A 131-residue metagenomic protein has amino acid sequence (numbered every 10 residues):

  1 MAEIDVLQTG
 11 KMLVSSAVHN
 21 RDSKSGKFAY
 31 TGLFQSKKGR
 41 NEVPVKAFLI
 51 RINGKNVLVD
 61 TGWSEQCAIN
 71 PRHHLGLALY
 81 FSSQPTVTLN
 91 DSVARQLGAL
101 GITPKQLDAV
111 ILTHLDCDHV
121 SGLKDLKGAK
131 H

Functional and structural regions predicted by a protein language model:
M1-R95: Metallo-beta-lactamase
H73-H131: Active-site metal-binding motif and surrounding structural segment of the metallo-beta-lactamase
